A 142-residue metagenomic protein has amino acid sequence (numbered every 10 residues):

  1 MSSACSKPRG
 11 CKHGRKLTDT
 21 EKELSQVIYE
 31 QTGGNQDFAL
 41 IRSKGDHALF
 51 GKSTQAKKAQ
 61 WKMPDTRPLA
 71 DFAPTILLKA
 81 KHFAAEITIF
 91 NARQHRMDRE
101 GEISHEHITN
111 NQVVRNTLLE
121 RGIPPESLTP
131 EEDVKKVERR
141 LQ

Functional and structural regions predicted by a protein language model:
M1-Q142: Positively charged, phosphate-engaging catalytic surfaces used for nucleic-acid and nucleotide handling
